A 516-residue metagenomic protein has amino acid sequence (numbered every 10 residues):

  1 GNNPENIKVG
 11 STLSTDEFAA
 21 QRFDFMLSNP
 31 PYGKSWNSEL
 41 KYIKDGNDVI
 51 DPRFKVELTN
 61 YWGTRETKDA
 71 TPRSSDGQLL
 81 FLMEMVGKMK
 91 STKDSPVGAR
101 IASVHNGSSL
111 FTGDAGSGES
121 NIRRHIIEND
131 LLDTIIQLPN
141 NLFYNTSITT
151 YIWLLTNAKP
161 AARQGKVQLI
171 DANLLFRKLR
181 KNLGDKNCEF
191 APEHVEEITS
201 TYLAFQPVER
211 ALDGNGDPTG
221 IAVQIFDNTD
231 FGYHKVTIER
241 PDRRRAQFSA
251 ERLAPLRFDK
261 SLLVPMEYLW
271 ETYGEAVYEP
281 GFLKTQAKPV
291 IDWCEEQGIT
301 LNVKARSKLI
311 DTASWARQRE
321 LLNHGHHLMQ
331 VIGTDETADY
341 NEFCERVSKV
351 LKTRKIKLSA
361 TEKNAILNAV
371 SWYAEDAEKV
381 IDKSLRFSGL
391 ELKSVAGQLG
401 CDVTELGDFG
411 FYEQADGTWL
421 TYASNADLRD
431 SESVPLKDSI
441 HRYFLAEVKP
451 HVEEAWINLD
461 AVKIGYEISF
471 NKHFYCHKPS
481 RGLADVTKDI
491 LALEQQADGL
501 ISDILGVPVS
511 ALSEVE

Functional and structural regions predicted by a protein language model:
G1-N6, N29, N121, E516: N-terminal low-hydrophobic presequence detector
G1-Q21: S-adenosyl-L-methionine
S14-D16, A20-L505: A conserved structural/catalytic subdomain of Rossmann-like adenosyl-cofactor enzymes
I501, L505-P508, L512-V515: Coiled-coil heptad-register positions
